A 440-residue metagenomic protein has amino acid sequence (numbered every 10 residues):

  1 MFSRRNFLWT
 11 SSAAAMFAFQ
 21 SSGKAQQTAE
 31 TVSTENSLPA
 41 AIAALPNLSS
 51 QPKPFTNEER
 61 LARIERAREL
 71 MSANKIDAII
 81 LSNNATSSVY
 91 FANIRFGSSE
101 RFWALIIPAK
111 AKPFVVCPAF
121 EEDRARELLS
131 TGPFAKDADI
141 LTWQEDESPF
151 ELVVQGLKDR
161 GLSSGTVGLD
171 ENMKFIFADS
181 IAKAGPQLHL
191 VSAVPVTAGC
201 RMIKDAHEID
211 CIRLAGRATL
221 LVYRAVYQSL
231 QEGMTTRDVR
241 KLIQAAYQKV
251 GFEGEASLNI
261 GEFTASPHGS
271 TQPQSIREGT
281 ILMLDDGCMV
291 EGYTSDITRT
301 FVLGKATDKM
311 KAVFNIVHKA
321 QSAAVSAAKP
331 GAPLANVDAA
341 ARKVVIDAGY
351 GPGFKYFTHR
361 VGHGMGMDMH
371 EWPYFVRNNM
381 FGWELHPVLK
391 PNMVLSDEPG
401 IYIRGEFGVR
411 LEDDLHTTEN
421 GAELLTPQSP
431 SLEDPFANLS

Functional and structural regions predicted by a protein language model:
F2-S440: Active-site neighborhoods and metal-handling regions in enzymes and metal-associated proteins
